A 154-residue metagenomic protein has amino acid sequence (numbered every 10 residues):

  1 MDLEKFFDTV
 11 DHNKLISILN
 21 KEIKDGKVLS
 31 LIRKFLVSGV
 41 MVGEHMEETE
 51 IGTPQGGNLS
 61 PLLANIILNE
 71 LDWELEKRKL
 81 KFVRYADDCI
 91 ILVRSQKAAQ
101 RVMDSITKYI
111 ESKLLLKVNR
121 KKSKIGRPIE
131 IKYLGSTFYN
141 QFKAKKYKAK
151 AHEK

Functional and structural regions predicted by a protein language model:
M1-E130, S136: Conserved polymerase palm-domain catalytic core
S136-K154: Active-site and adjacent loop segments of nucleotide-processing enzymes that use two-metal-ion phosphate chemistry
